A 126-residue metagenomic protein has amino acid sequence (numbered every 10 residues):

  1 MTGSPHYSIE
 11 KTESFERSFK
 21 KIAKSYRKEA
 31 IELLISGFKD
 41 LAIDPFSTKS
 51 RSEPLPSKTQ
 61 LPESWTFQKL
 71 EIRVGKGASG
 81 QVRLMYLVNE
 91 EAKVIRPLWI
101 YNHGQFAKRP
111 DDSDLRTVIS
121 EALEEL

Functional and structural regions predicted by a protein language model:
M1-G80, E91-V94, Y101-L126: Basic, Lys/Arg-enriched alpha-helical interface segments
R83-V88: Short, surface-exposed beta-strand/loop micro-motifs that present aromatic residues
